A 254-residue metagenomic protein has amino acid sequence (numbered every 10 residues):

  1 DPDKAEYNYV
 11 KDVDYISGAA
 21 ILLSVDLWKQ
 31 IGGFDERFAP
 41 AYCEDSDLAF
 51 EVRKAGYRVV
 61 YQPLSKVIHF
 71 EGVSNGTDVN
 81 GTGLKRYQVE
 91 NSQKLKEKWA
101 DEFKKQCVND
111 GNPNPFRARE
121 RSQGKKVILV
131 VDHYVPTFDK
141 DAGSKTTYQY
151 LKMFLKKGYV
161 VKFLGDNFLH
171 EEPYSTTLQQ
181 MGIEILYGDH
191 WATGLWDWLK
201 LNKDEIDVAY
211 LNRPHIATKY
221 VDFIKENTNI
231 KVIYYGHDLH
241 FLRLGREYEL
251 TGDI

Functional and structural regions predicted by a protein language model:
D1-G32, R37-A39, S46, K54-A55 (+5 more regions): Acidic/His-rich active-site region of diverse nucleotide-sugar glycosyltransferases
D3, G81-T146, Y150-M153, P173-M181 (+1 more regions): Non-catalytic membrane-proximal stalk/linker segments that position and tether the catalytic domains
A5, Y134-M153, K162-I254: Extended catalytic core of nucleotide-activated donor transferases of GT-like folds
Y7, D14-Y15, R121-Q123, E226: Short, flexible hinge/linker loops that cap or flank conserved catalytic cores
